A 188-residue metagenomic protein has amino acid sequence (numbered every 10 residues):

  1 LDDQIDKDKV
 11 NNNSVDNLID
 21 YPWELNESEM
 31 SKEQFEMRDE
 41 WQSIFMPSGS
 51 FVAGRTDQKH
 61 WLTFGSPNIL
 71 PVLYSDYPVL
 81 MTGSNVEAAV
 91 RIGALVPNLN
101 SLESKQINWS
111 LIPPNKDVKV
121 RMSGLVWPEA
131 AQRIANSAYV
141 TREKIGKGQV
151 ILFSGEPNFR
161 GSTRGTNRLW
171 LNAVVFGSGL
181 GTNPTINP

Functional and structural regions predicted by a protein language model:
L1-G65: A glycine-rich, often tryptophan-bearing local segment used as a flexible ligand/cofactor-contacting loop or short
E40, K59-W61, G65-S75, V79 (+2 more regions): Extracellular ligand-binding/catalytic regions of CAZymes and related secreted enzymes and adhesion modules
